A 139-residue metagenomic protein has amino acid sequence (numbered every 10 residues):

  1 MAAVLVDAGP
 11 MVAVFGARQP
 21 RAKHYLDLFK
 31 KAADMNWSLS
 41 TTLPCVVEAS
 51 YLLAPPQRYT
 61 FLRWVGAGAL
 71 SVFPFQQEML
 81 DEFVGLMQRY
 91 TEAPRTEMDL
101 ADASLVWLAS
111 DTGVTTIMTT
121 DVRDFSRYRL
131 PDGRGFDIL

Functional and structural regions predicted by a protein language model:
M1-P20: Metal-dependent nucleic-acid phosphoesterase active-site entry motif
A2-V4, K23-E97, A103, W107 (+2 more regions): PIN-domain endoribonuclease scaffold, especially VapC-family toxins
